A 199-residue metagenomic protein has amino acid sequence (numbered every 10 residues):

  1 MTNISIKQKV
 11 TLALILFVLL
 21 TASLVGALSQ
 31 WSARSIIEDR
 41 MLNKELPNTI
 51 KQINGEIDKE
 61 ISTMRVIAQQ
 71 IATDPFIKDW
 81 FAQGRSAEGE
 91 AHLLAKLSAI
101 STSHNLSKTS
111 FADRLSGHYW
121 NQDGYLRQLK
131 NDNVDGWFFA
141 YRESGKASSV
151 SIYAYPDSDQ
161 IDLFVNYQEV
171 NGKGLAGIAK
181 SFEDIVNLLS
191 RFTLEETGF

Functional and structural regions predicted by a protein language model:
M1-I4, N43-P47, K108, A147-I152 (+1 more regions): N-terminal sensory and localization modules of signal-transduction and trafficking proteins
I4-Q83, L106-S107: Juxtamembrane extracytoplasmic/periplasmic/luminal helical "stalk" adjacent to the first N-terminal
D39, I61, S86-E90, N131 (+1 more regions): Solvent-exposed, acidic/flexible segments
N43, P47, K51, R65 (+4 more regions): Short amphipathic alpha-helical segments
F81-E88, L126: Short, flexible/disordered intra-domain loops and linkers
T102-N105, F111-F192: Extracytoplasmic/periplasmic ligand-binding sensor regions of membrane-associated signaling proteins
F192-F199: A short beta-strand-loop micro-motif that forms or neighbors metal/cofactor- and ligand-binding patches at active-site
